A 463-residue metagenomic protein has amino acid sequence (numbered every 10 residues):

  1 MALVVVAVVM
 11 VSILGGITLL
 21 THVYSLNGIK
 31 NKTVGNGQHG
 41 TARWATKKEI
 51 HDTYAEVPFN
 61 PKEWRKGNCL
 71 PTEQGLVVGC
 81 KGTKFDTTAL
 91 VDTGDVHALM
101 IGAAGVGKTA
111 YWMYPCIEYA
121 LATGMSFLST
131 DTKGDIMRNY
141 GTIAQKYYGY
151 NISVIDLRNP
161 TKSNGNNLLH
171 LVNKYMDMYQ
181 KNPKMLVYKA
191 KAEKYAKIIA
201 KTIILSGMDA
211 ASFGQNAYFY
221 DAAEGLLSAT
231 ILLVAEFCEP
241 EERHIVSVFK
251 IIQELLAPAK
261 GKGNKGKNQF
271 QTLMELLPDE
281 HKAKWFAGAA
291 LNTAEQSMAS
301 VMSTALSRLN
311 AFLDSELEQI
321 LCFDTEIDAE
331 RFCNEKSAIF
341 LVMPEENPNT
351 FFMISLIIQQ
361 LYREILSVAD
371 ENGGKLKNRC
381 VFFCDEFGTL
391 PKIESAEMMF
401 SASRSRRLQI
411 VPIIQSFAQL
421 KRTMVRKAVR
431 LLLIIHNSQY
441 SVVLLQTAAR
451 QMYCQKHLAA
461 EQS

Functional and structural regions predicted by a protein language model:
M1-V106, A110-E118, T123, T161: Basic- and hydrophobic-enriched, low-structure N-terminal and domain-boundary segments that flank ATP-binding catalytic
V6-A7, Y147, Y440: Disordered, low-complexity tails and leader-like regions
V77-F85, A89-L408, T423-M424, M452: P-loop NTPase motor domains
F400-S463: Conserved ATP-driven motor cores of ASCE-family P-loop NTPases powering translocation/secretion/packaging/pilus
